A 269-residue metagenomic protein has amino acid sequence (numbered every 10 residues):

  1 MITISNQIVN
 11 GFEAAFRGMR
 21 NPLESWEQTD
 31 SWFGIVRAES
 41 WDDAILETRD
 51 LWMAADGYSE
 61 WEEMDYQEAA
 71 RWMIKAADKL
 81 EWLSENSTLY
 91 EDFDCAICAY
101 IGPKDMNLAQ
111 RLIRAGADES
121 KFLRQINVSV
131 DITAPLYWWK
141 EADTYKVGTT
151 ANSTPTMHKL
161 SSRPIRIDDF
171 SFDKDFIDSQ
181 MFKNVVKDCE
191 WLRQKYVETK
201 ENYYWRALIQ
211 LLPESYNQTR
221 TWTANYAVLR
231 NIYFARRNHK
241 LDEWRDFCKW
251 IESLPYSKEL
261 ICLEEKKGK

Functional and structural regions predicted by a protein language model:
M1-K269: Family-specific signature for flavin-dependent thymidylate synthase
